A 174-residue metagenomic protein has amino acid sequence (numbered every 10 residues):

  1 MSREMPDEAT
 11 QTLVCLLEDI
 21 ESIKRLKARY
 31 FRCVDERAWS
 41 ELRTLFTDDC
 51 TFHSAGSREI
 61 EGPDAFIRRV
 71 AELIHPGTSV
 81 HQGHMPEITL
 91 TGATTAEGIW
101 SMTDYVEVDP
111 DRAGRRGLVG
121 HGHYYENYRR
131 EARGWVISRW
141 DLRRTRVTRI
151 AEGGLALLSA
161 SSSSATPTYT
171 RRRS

Functional and structural regions predicted by a protein language model:
M1-R32, E36, S40, T44: Short, low-complexity N-terminal intrinsically disordered segments enriched in polar/charged residues
S2-Q11, H75-S174: A beta-strand edge to alpha-helix "cap/lid" segment located at domain peripheries
L13, L17, S57-I60, R115: Charge-dense, low-complexity intrinsically disordered segments
E21, G56, D64, R149-G154: Solvent-exposed, flexible loop/coil residues
W39-D104: A solvent-exposed, acidic/Ser-Thr-rich amphipathic alpha-helical stretch
